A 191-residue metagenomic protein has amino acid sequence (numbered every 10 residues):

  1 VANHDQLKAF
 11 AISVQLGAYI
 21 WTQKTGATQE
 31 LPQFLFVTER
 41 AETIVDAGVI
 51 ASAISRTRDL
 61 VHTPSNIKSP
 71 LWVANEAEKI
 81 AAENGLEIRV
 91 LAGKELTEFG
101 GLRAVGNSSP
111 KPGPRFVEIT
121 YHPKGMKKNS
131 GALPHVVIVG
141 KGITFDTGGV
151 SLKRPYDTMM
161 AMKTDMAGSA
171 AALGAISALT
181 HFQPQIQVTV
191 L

Functional and structural regions predicted by a protein language model:
V1-T144, K153, D157, H181-F182: N-terminal hydrophobic/helix-forming segments and targeting peptides
A77, H135-I138, L152-L191: Alpha-helical metal-binding/catalytic segments enriched in His/Glu/Asp
G148-V150: Amphipathic, heptad-repeat alpha-helical segments used for oligomerization and assembly
